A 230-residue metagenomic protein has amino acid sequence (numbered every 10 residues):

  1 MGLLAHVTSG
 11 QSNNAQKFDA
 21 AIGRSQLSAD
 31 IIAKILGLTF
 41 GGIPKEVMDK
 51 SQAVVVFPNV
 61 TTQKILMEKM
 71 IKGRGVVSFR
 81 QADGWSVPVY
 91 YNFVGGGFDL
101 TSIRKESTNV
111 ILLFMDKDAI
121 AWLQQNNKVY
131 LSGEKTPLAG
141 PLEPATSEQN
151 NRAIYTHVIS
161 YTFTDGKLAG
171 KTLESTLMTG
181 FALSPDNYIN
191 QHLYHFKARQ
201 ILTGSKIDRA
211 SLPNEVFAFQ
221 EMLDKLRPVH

Functional and structural regions predicted by a protein language model:
M1-G2: Bacterial N-terminal signal peptides
V7, Q11-H230: Small-residue-enriched, tightly packed secondary-structure blocks
